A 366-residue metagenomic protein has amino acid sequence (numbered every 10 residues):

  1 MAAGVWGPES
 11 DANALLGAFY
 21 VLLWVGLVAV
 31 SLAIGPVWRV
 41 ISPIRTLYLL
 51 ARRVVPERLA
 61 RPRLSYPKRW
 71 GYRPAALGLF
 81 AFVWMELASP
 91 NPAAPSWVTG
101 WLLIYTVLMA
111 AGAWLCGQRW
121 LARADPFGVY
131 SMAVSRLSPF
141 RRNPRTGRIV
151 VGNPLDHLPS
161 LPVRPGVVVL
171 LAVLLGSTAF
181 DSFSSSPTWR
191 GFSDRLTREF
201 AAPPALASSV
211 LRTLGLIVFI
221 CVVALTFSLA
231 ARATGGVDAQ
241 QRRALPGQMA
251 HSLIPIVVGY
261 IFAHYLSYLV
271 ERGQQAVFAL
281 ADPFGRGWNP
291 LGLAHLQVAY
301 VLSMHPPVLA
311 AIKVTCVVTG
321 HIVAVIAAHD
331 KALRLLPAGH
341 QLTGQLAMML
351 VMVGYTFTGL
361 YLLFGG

Functional and structural regions predicted by a protein language model:
M1-L158, V163-V169, F180-S184, I322: Transmembrane-helix bundle segments that line or gate the permeation/cavity pathway in multi-pass membrane proteins
E9-V21, D156-L158, L196-T213, Q297-P307: Membrane-interface segments at the starts/ends of alpha-helical transmembrane spans
G26-L32, P165-S182, S252-A276, M352-T356: Hydrophobic alpha-helical membrane-insertion segments
R164-L175, P203-L229: A conserved active-site cap/scaffold subdomain adjacent to cofactor or substrate pockets
T178-T188, V222-R232, I256-L291: Transmembrane alpha-helix/helix-exit interface in multi-pass inner-membrane proteins
L214-R232, R243-L269, L309-V325, M352-G354: C-terminal substrate/ligand-recognition segments
I261, L342-G366: Final/C-terminal transmembrane alpha-helix of multipass membrane proteins
H321, V325-M352: Interfacial loop-to-transmembrane junctions
